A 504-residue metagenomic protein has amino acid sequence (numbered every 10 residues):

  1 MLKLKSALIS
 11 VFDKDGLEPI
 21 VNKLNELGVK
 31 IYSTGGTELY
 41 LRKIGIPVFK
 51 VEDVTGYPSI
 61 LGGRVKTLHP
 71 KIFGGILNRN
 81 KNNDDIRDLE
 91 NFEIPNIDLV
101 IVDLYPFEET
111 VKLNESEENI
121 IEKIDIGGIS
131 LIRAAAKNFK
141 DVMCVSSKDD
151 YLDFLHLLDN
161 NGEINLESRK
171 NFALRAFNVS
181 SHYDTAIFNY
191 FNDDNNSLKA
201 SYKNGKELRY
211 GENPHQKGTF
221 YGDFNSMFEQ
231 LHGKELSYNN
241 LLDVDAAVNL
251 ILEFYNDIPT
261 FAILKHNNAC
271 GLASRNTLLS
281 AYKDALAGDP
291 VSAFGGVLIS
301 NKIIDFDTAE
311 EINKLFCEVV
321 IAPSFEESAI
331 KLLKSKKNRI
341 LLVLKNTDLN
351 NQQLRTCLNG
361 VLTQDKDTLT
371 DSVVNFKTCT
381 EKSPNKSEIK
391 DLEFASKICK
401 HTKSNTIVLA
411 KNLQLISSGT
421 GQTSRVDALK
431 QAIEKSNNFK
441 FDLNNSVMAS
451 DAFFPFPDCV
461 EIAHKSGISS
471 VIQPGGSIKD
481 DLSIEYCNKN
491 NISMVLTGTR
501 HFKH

Functional and structural regions predicted by a protein language model:
M1-Y57: N-terminal glycine-/serine-/threonine-rich phosphate-binding loop
G36-F107: Glycine-rich nucleotide/cofactor/substrate-binding loop typically near the N-terminus or early in the first domain
N80-I129, R133-A135, T378-K386: Active-site/ligand-binding-proximal alpha/beta "capping" segment
D149-K331, K336-K366, E388-K397, S404-T406: Active-site loops and adjacent core secondary-structure elements that bind or stabilize anionic groups
C270-P290, V408, Q414-V460: Glycine- and Gly-Pro-enriched alpha-helical subdomains that act as flexible, kink-prone "lid/hinge" or packing modules
L298-N301, D305-K314, F439-D480: Cysteine/selenocysteine-centered motifs that mediate thiol-based redox chemistry or coordinate metal-sulfur cofactors
C317-A322, E327-I340, E461-F502: C-terminal binding/interaction regions
